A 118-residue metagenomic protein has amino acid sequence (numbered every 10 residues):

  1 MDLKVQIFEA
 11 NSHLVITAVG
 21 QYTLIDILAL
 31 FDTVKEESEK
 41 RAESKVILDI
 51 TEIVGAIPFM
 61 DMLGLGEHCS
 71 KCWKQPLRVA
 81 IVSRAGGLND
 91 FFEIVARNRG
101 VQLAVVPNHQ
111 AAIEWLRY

Functional and structural regions predicted by a protein language model:
M1-Y118: Amphipathic, Lys/Arg-enriched alpha-helical "gate/interface" segment within cytosolic domains that mediates
